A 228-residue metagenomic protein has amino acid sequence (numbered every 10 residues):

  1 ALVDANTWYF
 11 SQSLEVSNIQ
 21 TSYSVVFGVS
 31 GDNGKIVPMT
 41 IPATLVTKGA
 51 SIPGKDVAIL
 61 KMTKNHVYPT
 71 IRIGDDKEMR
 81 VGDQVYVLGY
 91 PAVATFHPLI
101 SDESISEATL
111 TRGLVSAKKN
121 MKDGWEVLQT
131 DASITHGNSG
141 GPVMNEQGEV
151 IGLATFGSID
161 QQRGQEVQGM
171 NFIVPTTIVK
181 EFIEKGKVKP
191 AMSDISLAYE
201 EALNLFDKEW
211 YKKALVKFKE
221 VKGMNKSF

Functional and structural regions predicted by a protein language model:
A1, G54-A58, T70, M224: N-terminal activation segment of mature serine protease catalytic domains
A1-V3, L60, G82, V87 (+6 more regions): Terminal peptide-recognition signature
L2-S24, G28-V29, P91-A94, D102-I105 (+1 more regions): C-terminal cap/linker of serine protease catalytic domains
Q12-L14, V26-S51, P69-E126, I134-T135 (+2 more regions): Flexible, gly/ser-rich surface segments that form the specificity/activation loops bordering the active-site cleft
I52-I59, D123-D131, G140: Short, solvent-exposed secondary-structure boundary/capping segments
N65-H66: Hydrophobic alpha-helix/coiled-coil detector that fires on Leu/Ile/Phe-packed helical surfaces
F218, M224-N225: Alpha-helical junction/boundary sensor with strong preference for TPR arrays
